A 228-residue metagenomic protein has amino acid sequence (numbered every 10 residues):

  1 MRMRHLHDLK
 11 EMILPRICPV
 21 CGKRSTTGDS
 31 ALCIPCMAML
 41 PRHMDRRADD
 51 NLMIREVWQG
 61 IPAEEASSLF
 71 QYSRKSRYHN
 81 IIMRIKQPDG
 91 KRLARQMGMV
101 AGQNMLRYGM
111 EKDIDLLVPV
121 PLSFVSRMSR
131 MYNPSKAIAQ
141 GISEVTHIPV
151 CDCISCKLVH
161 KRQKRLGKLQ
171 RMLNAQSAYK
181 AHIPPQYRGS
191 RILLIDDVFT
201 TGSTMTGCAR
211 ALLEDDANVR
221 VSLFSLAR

Functional and structural regions predicted by a protein language model:
M1-D196, T200-R228: Glycine-rich phosphate/pyrophosphate-handling loop used in enzymes and phosphotransfer proteins
